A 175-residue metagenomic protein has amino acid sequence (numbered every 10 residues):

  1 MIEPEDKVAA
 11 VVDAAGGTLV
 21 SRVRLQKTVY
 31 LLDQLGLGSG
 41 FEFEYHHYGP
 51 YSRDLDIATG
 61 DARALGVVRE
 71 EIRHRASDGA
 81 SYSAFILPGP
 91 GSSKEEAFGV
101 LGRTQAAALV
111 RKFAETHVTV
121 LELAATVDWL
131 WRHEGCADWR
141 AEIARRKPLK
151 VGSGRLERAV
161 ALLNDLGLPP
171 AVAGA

Functional and structural regions predicted by a protein language model:
M1-A175: Domain-edge interaction signal
